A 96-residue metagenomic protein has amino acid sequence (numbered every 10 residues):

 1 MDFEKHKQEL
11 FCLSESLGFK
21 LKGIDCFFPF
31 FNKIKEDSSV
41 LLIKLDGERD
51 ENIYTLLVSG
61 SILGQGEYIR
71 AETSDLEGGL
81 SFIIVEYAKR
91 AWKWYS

Functional and structural regions predicted by a protein language model:
M1-V40: Negatively charged, low-complexity tracts enriched in Asp/Glu with abundant Ser/Thr
K20-G23, G47, L80: Short linear sequence motifs
I34, L41-I43, L56, A71: Generic structural hydrophobic/aromatic packing signal, biased to beta-strands
L45-G66: Short aromatic-glycine-(Arg/Gly/Cys) micro-motifs in beta-strand/loop hairpins
L63-L76: A short, exposed loop/beta-hairpin motif centered on an aromatic-Gly-Thr core
S74-Y87: A short, charged, amphipathic alpha-helix used as a generic interaction element across diverse proteins
W92-S96: Intrinsically disordered, low-complexity charged/polar segments
